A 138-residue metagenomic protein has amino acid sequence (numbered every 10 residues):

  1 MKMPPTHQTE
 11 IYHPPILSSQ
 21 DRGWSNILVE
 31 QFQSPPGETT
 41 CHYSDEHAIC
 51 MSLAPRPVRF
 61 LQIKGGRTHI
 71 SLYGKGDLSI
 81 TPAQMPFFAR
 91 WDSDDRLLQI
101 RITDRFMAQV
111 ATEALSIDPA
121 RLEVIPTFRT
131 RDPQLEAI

Functional and structural regions predicted by a protein language model:
T9-E10, P15-L122: N-terminal regulatory/effector-sensing and dimerization cores that precede helix-turn-helix DNA-binding domains
L115-I138: Amphipathic alpha-helical segments enriched in hydrophobic/aromatic residues interleaved with Lys/Arg
